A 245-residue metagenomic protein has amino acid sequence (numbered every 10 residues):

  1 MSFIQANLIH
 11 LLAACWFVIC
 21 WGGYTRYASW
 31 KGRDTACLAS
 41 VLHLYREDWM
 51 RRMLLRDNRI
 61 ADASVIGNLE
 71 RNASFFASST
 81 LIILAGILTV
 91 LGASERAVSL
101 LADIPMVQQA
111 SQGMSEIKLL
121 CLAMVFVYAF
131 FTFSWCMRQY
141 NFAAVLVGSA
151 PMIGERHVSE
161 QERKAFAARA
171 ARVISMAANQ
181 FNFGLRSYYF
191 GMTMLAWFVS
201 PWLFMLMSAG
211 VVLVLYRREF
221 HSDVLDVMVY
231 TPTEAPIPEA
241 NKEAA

Functional and structural regions predicted by a protein language model:
M1-S2, I83-Q108, W197-Y216: Juxtamembrane "helix exit" motif at the C-terminal ends of alpha-helical transmembrane segments in multi-pass membrane
F3, G148-H157, E162-A171, R218-A245: Cytosolic/matrix-facing juxtamembrane and C-terminal tails of multi-pass cellular membrane proteins
I4-C15, M106-L122, P201-L206: Hydrophobic alpha-helical transmembrane segments
H10-L38, S74-L88, L119-F142, Y189: Hydrophobic alpha-helical membrane-embedded segments
A28-L69: Membrane-interface amphipathic/juxtamembrane segments adjacent to transmembrane helices
S64-L88, S115, M176-M207: Transmembrane alpha-helical segments and their cytosolic interface motifs in multi-pass membrane proteins
R96-S111, E116-I153: Membrane-proximal helix-loop-helix units in multi-pass membrane proteins
Y128-W197: Alpha-helical transmembrane segments of helical membrane proteins, especially in multi-pass transport, channel
